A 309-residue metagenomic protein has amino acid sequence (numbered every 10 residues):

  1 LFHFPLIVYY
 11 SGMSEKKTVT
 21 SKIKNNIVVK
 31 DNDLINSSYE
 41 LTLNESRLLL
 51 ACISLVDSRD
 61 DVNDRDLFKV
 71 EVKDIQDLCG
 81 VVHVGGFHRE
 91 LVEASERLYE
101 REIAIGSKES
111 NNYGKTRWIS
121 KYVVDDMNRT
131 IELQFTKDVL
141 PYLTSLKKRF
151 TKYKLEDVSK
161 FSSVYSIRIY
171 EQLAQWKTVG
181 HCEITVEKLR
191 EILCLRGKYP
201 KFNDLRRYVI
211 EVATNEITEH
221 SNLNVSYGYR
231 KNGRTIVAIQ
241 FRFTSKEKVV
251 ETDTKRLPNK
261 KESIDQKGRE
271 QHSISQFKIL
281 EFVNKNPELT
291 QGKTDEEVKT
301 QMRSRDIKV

Functional and structural regions predicted by a protein language model:
F2-T294, K299-R305: Charged, alpha-helix-forming regions
I307-V309: Non-globular, low-complexity intrinsically disordered regions
